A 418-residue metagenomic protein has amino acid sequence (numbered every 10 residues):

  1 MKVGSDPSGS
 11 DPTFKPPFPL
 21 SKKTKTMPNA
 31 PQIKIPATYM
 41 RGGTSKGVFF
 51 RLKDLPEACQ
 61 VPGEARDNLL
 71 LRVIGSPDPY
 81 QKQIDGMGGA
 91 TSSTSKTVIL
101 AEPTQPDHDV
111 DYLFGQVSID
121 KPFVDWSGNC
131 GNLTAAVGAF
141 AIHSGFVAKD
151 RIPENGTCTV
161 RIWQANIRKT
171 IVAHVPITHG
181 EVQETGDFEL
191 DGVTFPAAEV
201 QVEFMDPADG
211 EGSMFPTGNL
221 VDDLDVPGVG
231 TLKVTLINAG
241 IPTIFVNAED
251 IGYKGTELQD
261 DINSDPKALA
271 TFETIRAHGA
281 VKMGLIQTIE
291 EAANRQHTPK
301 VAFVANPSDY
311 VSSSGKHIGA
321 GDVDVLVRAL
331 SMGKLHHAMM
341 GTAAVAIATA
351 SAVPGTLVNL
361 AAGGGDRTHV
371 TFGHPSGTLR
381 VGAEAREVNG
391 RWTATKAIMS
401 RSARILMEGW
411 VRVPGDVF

Functional and structural regions predicted by a protein language model:
M1-P16: Intrinsically disordered, low-complexity segments enriched in serine/proline and basic residues
K15-T26: Short, Lys/Arg-enriched N-terminal segments with co-localized hydrophobic residues within the first ~10-30 amino acids
M27-F418: A glycine-rich beta-to-alpha transition motif near the start of alpha/beta enzyme domains, typified by
